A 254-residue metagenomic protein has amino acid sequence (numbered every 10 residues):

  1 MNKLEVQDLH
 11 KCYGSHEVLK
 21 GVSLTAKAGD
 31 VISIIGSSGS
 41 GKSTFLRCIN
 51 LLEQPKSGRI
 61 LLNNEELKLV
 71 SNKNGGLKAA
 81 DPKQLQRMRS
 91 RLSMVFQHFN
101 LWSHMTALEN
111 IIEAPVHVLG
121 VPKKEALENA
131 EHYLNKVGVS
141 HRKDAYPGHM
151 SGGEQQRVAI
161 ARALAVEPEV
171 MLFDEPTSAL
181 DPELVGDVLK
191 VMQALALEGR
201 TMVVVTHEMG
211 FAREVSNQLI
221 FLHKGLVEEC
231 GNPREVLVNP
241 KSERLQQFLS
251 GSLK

Functional and structural regions predicted by a protein language model:
M1-N2, K254: Absolute protein N-terminus
N2-E5, H10-P233: ABC family nucleotide-binding domain
F221-K224, C230, R234-K254: C-terminal boundary and immediately downstream tail of ABC-type ATPase nucleotide-binding domains
